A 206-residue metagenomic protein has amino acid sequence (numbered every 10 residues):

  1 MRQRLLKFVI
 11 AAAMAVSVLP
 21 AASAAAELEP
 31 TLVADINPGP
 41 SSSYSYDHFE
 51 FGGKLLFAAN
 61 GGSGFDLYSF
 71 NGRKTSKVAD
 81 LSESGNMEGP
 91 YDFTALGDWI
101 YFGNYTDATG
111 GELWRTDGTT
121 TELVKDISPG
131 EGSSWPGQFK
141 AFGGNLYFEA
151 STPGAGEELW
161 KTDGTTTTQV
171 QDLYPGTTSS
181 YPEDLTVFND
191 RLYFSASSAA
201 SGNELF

Functional and structural regions predicted by a protein language model:
M1-V9: Bacterial N-terminal signal peptides that target proteins for export
L5, A25-F206: Feature 14080 marks short, conserved micro-sites in well-ordered regions that are central to protein function
V16-A24: C-terminal segment of classical bacterial N-terminal signal peptides
